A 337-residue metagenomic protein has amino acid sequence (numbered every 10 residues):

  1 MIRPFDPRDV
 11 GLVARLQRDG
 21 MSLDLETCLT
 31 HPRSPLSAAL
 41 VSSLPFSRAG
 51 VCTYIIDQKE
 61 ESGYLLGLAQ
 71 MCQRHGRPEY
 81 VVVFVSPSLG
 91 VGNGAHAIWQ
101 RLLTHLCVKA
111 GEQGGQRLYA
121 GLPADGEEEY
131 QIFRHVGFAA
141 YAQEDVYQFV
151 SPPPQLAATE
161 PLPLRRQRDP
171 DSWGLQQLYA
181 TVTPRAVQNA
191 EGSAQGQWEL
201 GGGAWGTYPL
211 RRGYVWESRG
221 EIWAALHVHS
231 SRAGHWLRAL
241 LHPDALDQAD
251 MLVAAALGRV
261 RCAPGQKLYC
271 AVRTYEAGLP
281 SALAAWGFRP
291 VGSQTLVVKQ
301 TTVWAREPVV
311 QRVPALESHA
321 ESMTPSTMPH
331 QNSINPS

Functional and structural regions predicted by a protein language model:
M1-A38, A157-S193, P325-S337: Short amphipathic alpha-helix that is part of the acyltransferase structural core
P7-G11, R15-R101, E217-D250: Conserved donor-binding loop and adjoining core beta-sheet/short helix segment in diverse acyl/aminoacyl transferases
C28-H31, A38, C72-R77, H135-P161 (+1 more regions): Short, flexible helix-coil linker/hinge segments at the edges of structured domains or between repeats
T53-Y54, A69, E79-V82, L103-C107 (+9 more regions): Short, structured motif recognition centered on aromatic/hydrophobic residues
A110-L122, C262-T274: Conserved GNAT acetyl-CoA-binding A-motif
V136-L156, K267-S337: Active-site/acyl-donor-binding loops of N-acyltransferases
W173-L178, V182-A239, P243-L246: Non-catalytic interaction/regulatory modules that flank or connect domains
